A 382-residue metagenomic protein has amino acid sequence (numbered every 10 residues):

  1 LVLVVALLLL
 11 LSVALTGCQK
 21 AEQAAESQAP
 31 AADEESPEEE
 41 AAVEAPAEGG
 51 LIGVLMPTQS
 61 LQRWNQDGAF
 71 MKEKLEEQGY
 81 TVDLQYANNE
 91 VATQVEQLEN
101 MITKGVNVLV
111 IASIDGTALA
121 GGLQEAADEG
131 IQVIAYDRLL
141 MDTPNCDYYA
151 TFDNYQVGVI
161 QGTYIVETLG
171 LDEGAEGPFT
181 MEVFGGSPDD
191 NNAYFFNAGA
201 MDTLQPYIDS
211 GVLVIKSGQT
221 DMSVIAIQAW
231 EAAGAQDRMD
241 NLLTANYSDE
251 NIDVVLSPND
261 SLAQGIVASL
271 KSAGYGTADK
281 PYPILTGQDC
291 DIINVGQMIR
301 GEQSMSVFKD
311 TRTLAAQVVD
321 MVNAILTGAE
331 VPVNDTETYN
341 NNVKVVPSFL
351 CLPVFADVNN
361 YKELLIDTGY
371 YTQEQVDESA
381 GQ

Functional and structural regions predicted by a protein language model:
L1-V4: Bacterial N-terminal signal peptides that target proteins for export
A6-L8: Core hydrophobic alpha-helical membrane-spanning segments
V13-G17: C-terminal motif of bacterial Sec signal peptides marking the signal peptidase cleavage site
C18-Q382: A residue-level marker of the well-folded mature domains of exported/periplasmic proteins
